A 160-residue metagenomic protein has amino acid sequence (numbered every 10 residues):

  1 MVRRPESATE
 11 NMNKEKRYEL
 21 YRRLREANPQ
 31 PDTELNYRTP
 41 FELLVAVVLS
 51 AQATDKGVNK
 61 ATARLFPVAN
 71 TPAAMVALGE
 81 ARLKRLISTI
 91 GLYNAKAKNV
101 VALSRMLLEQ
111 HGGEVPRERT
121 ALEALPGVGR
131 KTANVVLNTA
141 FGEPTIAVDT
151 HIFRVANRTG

Functional and structural regions predicted by a protein language model:
R3-P5, T9-G160: Catalytic cores of DNA base-excision repair glycosylases
